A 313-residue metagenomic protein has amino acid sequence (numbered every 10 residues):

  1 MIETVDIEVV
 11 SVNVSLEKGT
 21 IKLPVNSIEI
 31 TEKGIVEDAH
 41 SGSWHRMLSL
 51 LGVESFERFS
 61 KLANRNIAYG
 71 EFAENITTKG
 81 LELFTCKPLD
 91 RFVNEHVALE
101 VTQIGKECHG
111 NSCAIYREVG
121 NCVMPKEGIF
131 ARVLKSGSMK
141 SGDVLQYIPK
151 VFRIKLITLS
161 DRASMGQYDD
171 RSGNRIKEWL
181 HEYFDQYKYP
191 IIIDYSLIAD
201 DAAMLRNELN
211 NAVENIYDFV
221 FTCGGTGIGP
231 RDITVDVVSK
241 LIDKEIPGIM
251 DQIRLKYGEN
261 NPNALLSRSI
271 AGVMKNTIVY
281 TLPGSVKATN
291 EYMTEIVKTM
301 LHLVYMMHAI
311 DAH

Functional and structural regions predicted by a protein language model:
M1-K106: Electropositive, beta-rich accessory/interaction domains or terminal extensions that provide binding surfaces
R65-N75, C113-G128: Short, basic/aromatic beta-hairpin or loop at an interaction surface
T77-G80, F84-T85, G128-G137, S141: Short alpha-helix capping/helix-loop boundary micro-motifs
L81-A114, K244-L265, S269: Mid-chain, well-packed structural core segment of small domains
L89, H96, S136-V144: Loop/turn positions that initiate beta-strands
V151-D200: Glycine-rich phosphate/diphosphate-binding loop of Rossmann-like nucleotide-binding domains
Y183, Y189-C223, G227-L241: N-terminal small/polar loop signature for handling phosphorylated ligands or for N-terminal nucleophile
T234-H313: Proline/glycine-rich low-complexity loops and linkers
